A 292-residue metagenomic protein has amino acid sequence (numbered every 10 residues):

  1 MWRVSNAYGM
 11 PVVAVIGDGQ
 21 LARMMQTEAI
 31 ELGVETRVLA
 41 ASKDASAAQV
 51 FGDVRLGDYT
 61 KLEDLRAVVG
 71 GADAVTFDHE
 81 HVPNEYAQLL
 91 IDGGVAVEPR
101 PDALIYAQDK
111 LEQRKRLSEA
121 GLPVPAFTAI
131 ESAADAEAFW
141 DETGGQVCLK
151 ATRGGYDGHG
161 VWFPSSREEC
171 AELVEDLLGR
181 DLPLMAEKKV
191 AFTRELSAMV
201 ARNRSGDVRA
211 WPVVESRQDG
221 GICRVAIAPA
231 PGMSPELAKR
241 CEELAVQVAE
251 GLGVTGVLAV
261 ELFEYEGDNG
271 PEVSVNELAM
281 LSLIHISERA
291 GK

Functional and structural regions predicted by a protein language model:
M1-Q108, E112, E119, A134: ATP-binding N-terminal substructure of ATP-dependent carboxylate-amine bond-forming enzymes
R37, T76, V97-E98, P125 (+3 more regions): Structural detector of well-ordered beta-strand residues that form the stable sheet scaffold of enzyme domains
S42, E80, T152, K189-V190 (+4 more regions): Anionic group-transfer/hydrolysis microenvironments
P99-V161: A conserved helix-loop-beta module that forms one wall/lid of the active-site cleft in ATP-utilizing catalytic domains
P164-G267: Internal nucleotide-binding/catalytic subdomain
G270-L281: A short beta-strand motif that forms the metal-chelation/ATP-contact edge of phosphoryl-transfer active sites
S282-K292: Residue-level detector of conserved catalytic or cofactor/ligand-binding positions in enzyme active sites
